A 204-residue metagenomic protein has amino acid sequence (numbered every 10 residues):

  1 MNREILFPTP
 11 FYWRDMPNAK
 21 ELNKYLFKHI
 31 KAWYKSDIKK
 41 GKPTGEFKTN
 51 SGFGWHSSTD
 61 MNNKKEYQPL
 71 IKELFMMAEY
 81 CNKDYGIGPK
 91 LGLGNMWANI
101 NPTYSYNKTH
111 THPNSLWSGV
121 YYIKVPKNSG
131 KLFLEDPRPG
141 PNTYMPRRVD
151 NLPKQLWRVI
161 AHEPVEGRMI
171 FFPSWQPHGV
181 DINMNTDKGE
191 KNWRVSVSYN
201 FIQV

Functional and structural regions predicted by a protein language model:
M1-Y85: Non-heme Fe(II)/2-oxoglutarate
T9, L93, N192-S196: Short edge beta-strand segments in beta-sheet-rich domains
N63-G92, P102-L116, I123-K127: Active-site region of the double-stranded beta-helix
A98-F171, D181, E190-W193, V197: Catalytic core of non-heme Fe(II) oxygenases with the double-stranded beta-helix
N200: An acidic/histidine-cluster motif and surrounding catalytic segment that typifies divalent-metal-assisted enzyme active
